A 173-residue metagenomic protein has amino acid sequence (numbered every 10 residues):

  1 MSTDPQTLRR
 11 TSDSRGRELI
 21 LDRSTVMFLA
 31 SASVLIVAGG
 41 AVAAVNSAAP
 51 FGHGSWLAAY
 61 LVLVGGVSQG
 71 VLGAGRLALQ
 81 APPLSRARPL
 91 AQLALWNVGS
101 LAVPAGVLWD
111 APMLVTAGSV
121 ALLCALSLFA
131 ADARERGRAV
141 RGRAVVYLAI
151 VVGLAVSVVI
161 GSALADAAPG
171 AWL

Functional and structural regions predicted by a protein language model:
S2-L173: Hydrophobic alpha-helical transmembrane segments of multi-pass integral membrane proteins
